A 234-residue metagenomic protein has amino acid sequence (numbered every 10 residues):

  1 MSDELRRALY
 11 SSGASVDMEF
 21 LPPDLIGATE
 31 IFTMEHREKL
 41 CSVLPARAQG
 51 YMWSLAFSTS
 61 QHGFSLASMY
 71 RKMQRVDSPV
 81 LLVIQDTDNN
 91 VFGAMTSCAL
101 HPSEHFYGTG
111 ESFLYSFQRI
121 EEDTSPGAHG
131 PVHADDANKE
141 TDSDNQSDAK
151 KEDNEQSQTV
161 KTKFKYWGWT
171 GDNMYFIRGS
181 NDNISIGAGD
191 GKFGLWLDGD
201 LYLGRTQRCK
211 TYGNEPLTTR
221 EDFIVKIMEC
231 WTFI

Functional and structural regions predicted by a protein language model:
M1-V80, D86-I234: Phosphate-recognition beta-domain surfaces
